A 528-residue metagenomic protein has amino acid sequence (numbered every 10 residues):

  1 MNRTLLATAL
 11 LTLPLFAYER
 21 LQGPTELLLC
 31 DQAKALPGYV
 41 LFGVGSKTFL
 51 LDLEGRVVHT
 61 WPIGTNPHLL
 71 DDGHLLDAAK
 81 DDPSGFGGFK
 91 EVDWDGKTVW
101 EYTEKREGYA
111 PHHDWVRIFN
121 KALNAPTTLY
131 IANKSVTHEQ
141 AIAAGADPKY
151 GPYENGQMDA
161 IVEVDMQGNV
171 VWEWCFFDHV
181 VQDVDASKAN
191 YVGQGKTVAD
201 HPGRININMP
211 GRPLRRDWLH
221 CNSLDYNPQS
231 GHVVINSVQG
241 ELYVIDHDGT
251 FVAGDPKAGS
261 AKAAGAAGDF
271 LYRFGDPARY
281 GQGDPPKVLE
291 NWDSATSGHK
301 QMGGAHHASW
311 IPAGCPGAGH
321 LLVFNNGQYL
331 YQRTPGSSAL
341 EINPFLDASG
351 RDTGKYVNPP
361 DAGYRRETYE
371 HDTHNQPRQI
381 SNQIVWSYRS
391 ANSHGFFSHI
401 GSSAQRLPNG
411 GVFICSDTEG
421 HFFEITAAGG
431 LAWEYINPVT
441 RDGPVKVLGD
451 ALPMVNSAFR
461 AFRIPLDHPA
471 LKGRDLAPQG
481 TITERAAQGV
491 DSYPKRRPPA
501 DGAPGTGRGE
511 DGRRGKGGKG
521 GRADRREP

Functional and structural regions predicted by a protein language model:
N2-T8: Sec-dependent signal peptide recognition, specifically the positively charged N-region followed immediately by
A9-A17: Hydrophobic h-region of N-terminal signal peptides that target proteins for export in Gram-negative bacteria
Y18-P528: Histidine-/acidic-rich catalytic cores in large beta-rich domains
